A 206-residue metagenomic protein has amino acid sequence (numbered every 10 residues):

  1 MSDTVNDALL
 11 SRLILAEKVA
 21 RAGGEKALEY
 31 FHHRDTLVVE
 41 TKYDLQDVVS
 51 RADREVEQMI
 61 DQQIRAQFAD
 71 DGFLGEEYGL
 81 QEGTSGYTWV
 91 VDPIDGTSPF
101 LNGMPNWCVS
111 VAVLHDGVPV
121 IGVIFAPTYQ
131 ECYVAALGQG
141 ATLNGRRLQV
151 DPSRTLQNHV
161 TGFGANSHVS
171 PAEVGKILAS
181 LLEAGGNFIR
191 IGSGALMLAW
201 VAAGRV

Functional and structural regions predicted by a protein language model:
M1-I94: N-terminal subdomain of lithium-sensitive/metallo-dependent phosphomonoesterases centered on the IMPase/IPPase/PAP
A27, D53, I64, T97 (+4 more regions): Residue-level signal for inorganic ion chemistry
E40, R65, G79-Q81, I124 (+2 more regions): Short secondary-structure boundary/capping segments
Y43, E77-G79, I94-T97, G145 (+3 more regions): Short, well-ordered turn and helix-capping elements at secondary-structure junctions
G83-T142: DPxDG-like acidic metal-binding loop motif
P119, R147-Q149: Short, solvent-exposed loop/turn motifs
Q149-V206: An extended, acidic
